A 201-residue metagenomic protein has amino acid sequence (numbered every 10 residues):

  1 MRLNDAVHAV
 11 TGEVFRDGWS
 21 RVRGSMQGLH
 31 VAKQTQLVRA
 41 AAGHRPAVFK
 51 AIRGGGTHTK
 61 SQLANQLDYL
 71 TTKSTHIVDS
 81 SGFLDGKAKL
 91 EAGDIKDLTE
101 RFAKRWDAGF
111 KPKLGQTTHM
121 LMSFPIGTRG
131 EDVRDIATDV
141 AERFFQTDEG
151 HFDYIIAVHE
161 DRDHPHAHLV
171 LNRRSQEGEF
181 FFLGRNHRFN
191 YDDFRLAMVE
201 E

Functional and structural regions predicted by a protein language model:
M1-E201: N-terminal nicking endonuclease/strand-transfer module with a His-rich metal-binding environment and a catalytic Tyr
